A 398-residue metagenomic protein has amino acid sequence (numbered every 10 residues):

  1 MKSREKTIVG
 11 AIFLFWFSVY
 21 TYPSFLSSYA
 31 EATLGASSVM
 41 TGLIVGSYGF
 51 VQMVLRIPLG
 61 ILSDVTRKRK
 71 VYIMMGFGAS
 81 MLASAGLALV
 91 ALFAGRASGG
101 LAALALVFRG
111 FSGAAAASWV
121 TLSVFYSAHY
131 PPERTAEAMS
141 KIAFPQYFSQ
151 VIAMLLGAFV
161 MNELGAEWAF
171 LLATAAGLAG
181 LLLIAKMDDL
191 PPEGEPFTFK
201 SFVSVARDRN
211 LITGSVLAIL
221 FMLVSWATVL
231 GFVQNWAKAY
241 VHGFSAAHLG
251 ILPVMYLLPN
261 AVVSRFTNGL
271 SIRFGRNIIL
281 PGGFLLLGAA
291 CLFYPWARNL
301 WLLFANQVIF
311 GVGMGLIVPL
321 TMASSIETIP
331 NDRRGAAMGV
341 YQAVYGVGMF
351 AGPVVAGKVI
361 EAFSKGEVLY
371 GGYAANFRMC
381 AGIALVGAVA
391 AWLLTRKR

Functional and structural regions predicted by a protein language model:
M1-G49, T213, L223-A237: Helix-loop boundary and gating motifs at the non-cytosolic
M1-K2, D188-V216: Juxtamembrane intracellular "pre-TM" segments in multi-pass secondary transporters
F13, S98-A117, L302-L316: Hydrophobic core of transmembrane alpha-helices in multi-pass small-molecule transporters, especially MFS/SLC-type
L55-K68, V263-G275, I360: Helix-to-loop junctions at the C-terminal end of transmembrane segments in multipass secondary transporters
V65-F77, I272-F284: Cytoplasmic membrane-interface "Motif A"-like loop-to-helix N-cap segments of 12-TM Major Facilitator Superfamily
G78-S98, L286-R298: C-terminal ends and interior cores of transmembrane alpha-helices in multi-pass membrane transporters/permeases
F108-P145, S324: Cytoplasmic helix-loop-helix junction between adjacent transmembrane helices in 12-TM secondary transporters
N162-A175, K358-I383: A membrane-interface helix-boundary motif in multi-pass transporters
